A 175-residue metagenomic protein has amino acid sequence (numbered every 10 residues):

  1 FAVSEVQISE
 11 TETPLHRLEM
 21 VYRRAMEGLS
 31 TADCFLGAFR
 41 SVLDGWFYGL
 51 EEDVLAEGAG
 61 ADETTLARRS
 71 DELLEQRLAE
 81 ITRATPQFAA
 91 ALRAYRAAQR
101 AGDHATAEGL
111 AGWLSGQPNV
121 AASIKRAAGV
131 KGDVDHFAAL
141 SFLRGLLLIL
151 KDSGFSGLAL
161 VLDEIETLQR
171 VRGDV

Functional and structural regions predicted by a protein language model:
F1-S153: P-loop NTPase nucleotide-binding core
G154-D174: Conserved P-loop NTPase "ATPase switch" module shared by AAA+ and STAND
